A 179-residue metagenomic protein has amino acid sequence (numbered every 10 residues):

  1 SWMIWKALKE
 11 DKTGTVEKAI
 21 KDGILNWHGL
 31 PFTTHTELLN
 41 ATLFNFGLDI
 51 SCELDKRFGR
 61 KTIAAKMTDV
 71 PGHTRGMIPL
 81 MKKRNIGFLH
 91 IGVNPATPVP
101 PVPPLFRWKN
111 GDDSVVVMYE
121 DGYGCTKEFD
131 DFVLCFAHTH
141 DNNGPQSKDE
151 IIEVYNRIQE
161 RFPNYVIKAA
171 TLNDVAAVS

Functional and structural regions predicted by a protein language model:
S1-S179: Catalytic-domain carbohydrate-binding cleft regions of carbohydrate-active enzymes
